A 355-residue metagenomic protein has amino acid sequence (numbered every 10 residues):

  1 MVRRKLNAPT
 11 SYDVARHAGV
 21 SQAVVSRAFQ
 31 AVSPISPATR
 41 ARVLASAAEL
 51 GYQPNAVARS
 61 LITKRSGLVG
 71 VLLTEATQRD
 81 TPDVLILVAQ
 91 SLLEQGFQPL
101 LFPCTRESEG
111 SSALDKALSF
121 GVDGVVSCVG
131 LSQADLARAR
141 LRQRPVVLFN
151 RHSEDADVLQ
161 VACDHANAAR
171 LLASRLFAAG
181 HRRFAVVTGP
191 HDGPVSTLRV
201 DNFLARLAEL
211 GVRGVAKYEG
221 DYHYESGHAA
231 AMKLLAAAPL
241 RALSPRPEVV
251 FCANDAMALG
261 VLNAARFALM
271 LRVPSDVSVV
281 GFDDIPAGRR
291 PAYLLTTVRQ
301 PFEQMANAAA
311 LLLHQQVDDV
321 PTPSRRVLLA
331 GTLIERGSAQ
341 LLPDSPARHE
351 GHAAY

Functional and structural regions predicted by a protein language model:
M1-L6, L68-S174, A178, L240 (+1 more regions): Alpha-helical recognition/docking segments in bacterial nutrient-uptake and carbohydrate-utilization systems
M1-R65, A354-Y355: N-terminal helix-turn-helix DNA-binding module of bacterial transcription factors
A15, S127, F251-A253: Short beta-strand scaffold positions
H17, Q22-V24, L61-T77, D83 (+2 more regions): Short beta-strand segments enriched in small/hydrophobic residues
S21, G67, D123, H181-R183 (+2 more regions): Short acidic/polar active-site loop segments enriched in Thr and Asp
A56, T74-D83, L101-E109, R151 (+6 more regions): Hinge/beta->alpha junction and helix N-cap segments in small-molecule ligand-binding domains
I62, L118, F177-G180, L235: Non-catalytic positions within long, well-ordered alpha-helices that form the structural scaffold/packing of enzyme
A236-Y355: Flexible loop/turn connectors
